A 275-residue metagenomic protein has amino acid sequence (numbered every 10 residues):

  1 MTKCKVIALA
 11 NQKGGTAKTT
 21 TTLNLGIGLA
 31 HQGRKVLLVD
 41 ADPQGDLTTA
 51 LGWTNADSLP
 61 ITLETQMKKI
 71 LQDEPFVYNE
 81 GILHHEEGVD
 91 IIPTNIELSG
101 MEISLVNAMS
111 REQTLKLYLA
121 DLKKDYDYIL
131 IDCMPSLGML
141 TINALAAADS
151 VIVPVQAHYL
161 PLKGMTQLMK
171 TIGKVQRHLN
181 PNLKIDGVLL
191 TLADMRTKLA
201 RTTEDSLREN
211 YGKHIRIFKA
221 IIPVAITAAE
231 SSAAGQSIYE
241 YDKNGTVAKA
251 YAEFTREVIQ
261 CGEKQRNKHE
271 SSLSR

Functional and structural regions predicted by a protein language model:
M1-R275: P-loop NTP-binding core
